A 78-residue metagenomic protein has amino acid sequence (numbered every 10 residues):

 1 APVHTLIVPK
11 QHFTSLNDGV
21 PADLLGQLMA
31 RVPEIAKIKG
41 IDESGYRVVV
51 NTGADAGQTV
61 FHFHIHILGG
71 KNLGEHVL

Functional and structural regions predicted by a protein language model:
A1-L78: HIT superfamily nucleotide-processing domains
